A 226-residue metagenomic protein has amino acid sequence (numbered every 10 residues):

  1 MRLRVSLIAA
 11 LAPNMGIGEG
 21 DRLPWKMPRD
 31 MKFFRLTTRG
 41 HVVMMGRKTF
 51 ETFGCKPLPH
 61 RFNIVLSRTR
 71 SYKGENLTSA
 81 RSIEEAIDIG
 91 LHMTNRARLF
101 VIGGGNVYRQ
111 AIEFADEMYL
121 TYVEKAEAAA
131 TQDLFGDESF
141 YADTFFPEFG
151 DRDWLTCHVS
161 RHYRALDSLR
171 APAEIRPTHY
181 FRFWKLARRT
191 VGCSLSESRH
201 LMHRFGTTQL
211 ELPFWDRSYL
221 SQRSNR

Functional and structural regions predicted by a protein language model:
R2-R226: Enzymes that bind and transform nitrogen-containing heteroaromatic metabolites
